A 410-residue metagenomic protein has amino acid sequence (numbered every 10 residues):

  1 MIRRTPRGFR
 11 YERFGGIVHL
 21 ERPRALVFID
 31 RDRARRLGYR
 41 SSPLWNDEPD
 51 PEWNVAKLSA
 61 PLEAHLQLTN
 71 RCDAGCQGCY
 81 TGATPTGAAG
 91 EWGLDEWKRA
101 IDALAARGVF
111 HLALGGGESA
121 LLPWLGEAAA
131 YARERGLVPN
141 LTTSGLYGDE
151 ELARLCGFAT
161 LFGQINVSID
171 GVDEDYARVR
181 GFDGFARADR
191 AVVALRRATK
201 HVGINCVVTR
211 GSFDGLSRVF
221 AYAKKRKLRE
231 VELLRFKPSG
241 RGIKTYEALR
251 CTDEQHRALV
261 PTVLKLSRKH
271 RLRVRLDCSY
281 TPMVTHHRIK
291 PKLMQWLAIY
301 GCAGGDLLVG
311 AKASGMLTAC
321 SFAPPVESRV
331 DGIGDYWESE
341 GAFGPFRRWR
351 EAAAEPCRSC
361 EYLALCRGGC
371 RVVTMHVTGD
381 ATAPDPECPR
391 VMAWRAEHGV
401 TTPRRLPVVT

Functional and structural regions predicted by a protein language model:
M1-T86, A105, R405-V409: N-terminal pre-core extensions flanking Radical SAM catalytic domains
T81-G90, P324-E327, L363-H398: Iron-sulfur (Fe-S) cluster-binding segments and ferredoxin-like electron-carrier domains, especially [2Fe-2S]
A89, L94-G116, L121-T252: Radical SAM/AdoMet-radical enzyme domain recognition
A103-G116, A383-T410: Short Fe-S-cluster ligation motifs
D253-P291, M316-G368, V377: C-terminal accessory region of radical SAM enzymes
K290-Y300: Short, basic/aromatic recognition patches
C302-D306: Short, small/polar residue-rich loop motifs at catalytic or cofactor-binding pockets
A311-K312: Short, acidic, Ser/Thr-enriched surface-loop or helix-capping motifs
